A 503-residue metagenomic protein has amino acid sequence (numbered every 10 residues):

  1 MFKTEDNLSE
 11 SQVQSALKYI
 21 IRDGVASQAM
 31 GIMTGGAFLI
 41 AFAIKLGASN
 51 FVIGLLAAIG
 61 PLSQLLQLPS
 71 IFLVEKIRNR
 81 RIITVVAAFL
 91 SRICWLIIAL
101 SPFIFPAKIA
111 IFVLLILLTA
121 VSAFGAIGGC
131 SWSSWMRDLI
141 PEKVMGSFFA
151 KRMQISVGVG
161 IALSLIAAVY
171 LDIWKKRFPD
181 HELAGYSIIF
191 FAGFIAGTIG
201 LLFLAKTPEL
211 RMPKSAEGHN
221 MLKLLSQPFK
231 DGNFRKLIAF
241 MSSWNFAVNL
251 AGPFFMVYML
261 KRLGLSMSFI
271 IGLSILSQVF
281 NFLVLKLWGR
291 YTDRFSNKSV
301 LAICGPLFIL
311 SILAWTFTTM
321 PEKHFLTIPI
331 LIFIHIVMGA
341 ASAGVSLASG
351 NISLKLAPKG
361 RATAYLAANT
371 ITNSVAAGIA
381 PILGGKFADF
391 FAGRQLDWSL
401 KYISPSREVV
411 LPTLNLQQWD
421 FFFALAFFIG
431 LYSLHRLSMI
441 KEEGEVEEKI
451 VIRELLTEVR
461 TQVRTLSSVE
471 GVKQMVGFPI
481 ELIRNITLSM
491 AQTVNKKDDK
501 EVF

Functional and structural regions predicted by a protein language model:
F2-Q14, E209-A239, E447-V502: Juxtamembrane intracellular "pre-TM" segments in multi-pass secondary transporters
F2-V74, R81-A99, S156, N233-I275 (+3 more regions): Helix-loop boundary and gating motifs at the non-cytosolic
V25, C94-W95, S101, K108-G128 (+1 more regions): Hydrophobic core of transmembrane alpha-helices in multi-pass small-molecule transporters, especially MFS/SLC-type
A37-K45, F72, K76, A99-F105 (+3 more regions): Transmembrane alpha-helix termini and helix-breaking/packing motifs in multi-pass membrane transporters
L66-N79, L171, L283-N297, A388: Helix-to-loop junctions at the C-terminal end of transmembrane segments in multipass secondary transporters
K76-R92, K151, H181, D293-F308: Cytoplasmic membrane-interface "Motif A"-like loop-to-helix N-cap segments of 12-TM Major Facilitator Superfamily
A88-K108, I173, P306-F325: C-terminal ends and interior cores of transmembrane alpha-helices in multi-pass membrane transporters/permeases
Y186, A196-E217, W419, L437-I450: Helix-loop junctions on the cytosolic side of multi-pass membrane transporters, especially the intracellular loop
